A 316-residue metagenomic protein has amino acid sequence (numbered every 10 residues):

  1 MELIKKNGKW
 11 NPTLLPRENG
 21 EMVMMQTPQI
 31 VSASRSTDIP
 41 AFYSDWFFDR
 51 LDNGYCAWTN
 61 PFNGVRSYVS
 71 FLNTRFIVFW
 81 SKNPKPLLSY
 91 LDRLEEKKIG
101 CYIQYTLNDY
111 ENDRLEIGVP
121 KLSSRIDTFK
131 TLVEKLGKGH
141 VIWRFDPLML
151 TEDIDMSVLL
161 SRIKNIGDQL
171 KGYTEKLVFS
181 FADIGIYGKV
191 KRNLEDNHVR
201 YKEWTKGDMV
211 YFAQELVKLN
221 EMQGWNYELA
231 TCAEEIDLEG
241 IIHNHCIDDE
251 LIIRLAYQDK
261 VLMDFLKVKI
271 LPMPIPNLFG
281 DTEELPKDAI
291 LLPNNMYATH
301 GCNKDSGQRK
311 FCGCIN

Functional and structural regions predicted by a protein language model:
M1-L115, L122, I126-K138: Conserved Radical SAM active-site core
E2-K9, K206-N316: C-terminal accessory extensions appended to soluble enzyme cores
S36-D38, K82, T106-Y110, D146-L148 (+2 more regions): Active-site beta-loop-alpha junctions enriched in small/polar residues
E111-V119, P147-S157, E195-W204: Surface-exposed cleft-lining segments at the edges of enzyme active sites
G118-P120, K191-E195, I242-E250: Short, surface-exposed amphipathic charged segments that create phosphate/polyanion-binding patches used for binding
S124-K191, E215-C232: Conserved C-terminal portion of the radical SAM core fold that forms the substrate/S-adenosylmethionine-binding
S180-D208: Class I S-adenosyl-L-methionine
